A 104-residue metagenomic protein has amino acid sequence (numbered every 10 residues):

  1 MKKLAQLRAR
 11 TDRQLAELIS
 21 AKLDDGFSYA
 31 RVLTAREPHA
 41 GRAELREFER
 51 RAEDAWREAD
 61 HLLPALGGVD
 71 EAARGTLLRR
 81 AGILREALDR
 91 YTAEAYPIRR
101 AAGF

Functional and structural regions predicted by a protein language model:
M1-P38: Short terminal alpha-helical segments
A35-A43, G67-E71: Charged, low-complexity interaction regions
A43-D54, A73-G82: Short, charged, amphipathic alpha-helical segments
H61-L77: Short, solvent-exposed, charged loop/turn and helix-capping segments that join or cap alpha-helices on peripheral
A73-F104: Amphipathic alpha-helical binding modules
